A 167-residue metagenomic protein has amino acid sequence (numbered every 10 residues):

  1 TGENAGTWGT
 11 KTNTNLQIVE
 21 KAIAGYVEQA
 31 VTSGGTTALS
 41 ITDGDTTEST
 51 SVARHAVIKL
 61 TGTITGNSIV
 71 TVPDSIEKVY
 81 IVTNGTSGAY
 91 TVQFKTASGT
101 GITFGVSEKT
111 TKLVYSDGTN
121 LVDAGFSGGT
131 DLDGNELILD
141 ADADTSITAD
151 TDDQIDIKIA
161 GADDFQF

Functional and structural regions predicted by a protein language model:
T1-T91: Exposed extracellular interaction/assembly regions and N-terminal maturation sites
G2-A5, L16, Y26-S40, S98-G101 (+1 more regions): Intrinsic low-complexity, repeat-rich intrinsically disordered segments enriched in small/flexible residues
V19, Y80, L113-V114, L137 (+1 more regions): Long, contiguous hydrophobic alpha-helical segments, chiefly transmembrane helices and signal peptides
A53-A56, I76-V79, T110-T111, A143-D144 (+1 more regions): Short, surface-exposed beta-edge/turn micro-motifs
T61-G128, K158: Acidic, glycine/polar-enriched metal-coordinating patches/loops that mediate binding to polyanionic ligands
